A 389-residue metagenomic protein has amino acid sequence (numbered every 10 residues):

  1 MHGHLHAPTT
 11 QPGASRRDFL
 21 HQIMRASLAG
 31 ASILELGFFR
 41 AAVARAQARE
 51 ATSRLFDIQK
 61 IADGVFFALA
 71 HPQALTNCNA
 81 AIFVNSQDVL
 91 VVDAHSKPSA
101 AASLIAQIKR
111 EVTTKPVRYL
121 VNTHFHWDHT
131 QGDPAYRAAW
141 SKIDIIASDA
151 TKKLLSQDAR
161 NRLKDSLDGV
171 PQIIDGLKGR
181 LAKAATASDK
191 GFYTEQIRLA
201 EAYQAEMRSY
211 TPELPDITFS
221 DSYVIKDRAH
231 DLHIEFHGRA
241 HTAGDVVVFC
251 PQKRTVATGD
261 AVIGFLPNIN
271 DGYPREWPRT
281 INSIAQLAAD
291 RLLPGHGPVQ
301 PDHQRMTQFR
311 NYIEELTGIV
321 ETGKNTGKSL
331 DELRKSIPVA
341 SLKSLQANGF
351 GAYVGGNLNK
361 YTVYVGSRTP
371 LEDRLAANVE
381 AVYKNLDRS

Functional and structural regions predicted by a protein language model:
M1-D18, A41: N-terminal secretory signal peptides
H2-G3, L20-M24, L28, K328-S389: C-terminal regulatory/interaction regions
G13, L34-A68: C-terminal segment of N-terminal export signals and the immediately downstream linker at the start of the mature
K60-R110, V246-D260: Conserved beta-strand hairpin/beta-sheet module of binuclear metal-dependent hydrolase folds, prominently
V92-A94, R118-F125, I146-S148, H237 (+2 more regions): Active-site neighborhood of phospho(di)ester-bond hydrolases with catalytic His/Asp-centered motifs
R110-P215, V224, G318: Active-site HxH/HxHxD metal-binding segment of metal-dependent hydrolases
R208-E213, T218-C250: Core dinuclear metal-dependent hydrolase active-site scaffold
P278-P338: Divalent-metal (often Zn2+) His-rich catalytic cores of metallo-beta-lactamase-fold enzymes
